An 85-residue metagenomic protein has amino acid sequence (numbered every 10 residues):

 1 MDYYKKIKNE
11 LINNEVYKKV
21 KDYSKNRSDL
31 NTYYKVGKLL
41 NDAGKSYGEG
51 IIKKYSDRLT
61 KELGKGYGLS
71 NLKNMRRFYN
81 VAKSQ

Functional and structural regions predicted by a protein language model:
M1-Q85: Basic, low-complexity intrinsically disordered segments
